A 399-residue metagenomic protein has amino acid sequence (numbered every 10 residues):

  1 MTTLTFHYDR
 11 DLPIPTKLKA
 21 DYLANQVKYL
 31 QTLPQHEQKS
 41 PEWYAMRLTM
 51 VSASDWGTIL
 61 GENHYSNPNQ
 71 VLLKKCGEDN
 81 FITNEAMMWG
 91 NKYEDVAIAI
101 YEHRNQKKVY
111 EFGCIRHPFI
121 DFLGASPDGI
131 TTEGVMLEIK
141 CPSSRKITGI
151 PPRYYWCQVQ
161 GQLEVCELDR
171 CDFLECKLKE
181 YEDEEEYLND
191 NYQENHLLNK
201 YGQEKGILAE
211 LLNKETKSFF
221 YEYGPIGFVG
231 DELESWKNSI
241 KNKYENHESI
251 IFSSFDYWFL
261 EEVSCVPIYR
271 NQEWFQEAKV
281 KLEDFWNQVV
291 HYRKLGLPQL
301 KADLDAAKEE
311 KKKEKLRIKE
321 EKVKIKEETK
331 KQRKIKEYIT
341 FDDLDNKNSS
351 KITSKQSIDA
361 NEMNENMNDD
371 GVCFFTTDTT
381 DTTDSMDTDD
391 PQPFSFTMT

Functional and structural regions predicted by a protein language model:
M1-T399: Accessory terminal regions of nucleic-acid processing enzymes
